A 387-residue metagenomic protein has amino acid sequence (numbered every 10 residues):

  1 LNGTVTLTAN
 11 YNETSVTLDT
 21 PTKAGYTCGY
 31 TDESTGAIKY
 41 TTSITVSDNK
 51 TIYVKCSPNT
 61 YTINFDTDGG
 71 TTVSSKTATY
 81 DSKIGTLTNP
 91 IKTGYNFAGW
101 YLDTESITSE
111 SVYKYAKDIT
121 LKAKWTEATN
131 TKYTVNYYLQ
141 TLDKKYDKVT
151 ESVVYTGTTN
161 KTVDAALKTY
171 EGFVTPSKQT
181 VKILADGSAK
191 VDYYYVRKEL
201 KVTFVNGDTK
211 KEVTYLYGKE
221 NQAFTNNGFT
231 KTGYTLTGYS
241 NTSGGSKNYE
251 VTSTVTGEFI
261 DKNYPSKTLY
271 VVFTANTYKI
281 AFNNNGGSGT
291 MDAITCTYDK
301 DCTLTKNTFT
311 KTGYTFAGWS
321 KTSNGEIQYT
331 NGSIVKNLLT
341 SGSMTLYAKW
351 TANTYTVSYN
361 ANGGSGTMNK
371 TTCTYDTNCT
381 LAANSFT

Functional and structural regions predicted by a protein language model:
L1-T387: Secondary-structure capping and domain/repeat boundary segments
